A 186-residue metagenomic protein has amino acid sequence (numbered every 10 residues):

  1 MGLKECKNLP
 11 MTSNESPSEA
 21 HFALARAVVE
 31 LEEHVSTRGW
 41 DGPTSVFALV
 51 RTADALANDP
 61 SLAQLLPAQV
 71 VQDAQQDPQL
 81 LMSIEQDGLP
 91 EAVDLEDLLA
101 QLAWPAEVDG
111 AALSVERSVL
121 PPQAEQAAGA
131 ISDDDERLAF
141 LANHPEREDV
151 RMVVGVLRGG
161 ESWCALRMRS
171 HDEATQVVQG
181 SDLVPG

Functional and structural regions predicted by a protein language model:
M1-V29, S36, L65, Q69-D73: Actinobacteria-biased recognition of intrinsically disordered, low-complexity terminal regions
E30-H34, E96-L98, R137-F140: Short alpha-helical segments and helix-capping/turn motifs at coil-helix boundaries
E32-G88: N-terminal interaction modules that seed assembly of large macromolecular complexes
P43-V46, V108-G110, L138, D149-V153: Short, surface-exposed beta-edge/turn micro-motifs
S45, P67-A68, E107-A111, D182: A contiguous, surface-oriented mixed alpha/beta subdomain in the mid-to-C-terminal portion of proteins that forms
Q79-P105: Polybasic, proline/glycine-rich intrinsically disordered low-complexity segments
V93-Q101, V108-E116, Q123: Primary mode marks residue(s) on the alpha4-beta5-alpha5 output face of response regulator receiver
P121-G186: Glycine-rich, aromatic-bearing surface loops/beta-hairpins
